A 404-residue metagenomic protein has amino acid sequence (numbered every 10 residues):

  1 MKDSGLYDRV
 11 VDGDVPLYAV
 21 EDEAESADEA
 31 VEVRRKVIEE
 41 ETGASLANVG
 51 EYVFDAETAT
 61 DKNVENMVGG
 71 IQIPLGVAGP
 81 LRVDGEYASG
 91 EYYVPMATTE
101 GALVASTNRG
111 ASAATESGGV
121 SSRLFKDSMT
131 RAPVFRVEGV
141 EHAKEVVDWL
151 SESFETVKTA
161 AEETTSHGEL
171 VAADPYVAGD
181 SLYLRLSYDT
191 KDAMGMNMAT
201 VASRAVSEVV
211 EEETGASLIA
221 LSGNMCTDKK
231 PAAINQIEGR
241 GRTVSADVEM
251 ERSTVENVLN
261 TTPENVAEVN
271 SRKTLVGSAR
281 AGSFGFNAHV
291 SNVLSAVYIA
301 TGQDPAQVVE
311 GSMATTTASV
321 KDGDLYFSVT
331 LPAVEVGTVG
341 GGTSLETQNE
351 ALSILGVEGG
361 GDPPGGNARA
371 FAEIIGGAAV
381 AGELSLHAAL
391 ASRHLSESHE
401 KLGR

Functional and structural regions predicted by a protein language model:
M1-Y92, G403: Acidic/polar, glycine-rich intrinsically disordered N-terminal extensions of enzymes
A24, G50-F54, M67-V68, V147 (+8 more regions): Hydrophobic alpha-helical scaffolding
N48-V49, T164-P175, E213-N224, V266-N270 (+4 more regions): Flexible, glycine/charged-enriched surface loops at secondary-structure junctions
G69-A105, T190-A199, S278-G302, A378-A391: Conserved phosphate/anionic-ligand binding catalytic regions in large, soluble enzymes, centered on
I71, G76-V177, L184: Small-residue-rich
E100, G139-H142, Y188-M194, E335: A generic structural motif
D192-T343: Glycine-rich anion/phosphate-binding loop at the beta-strand->alpha-helix junction
Y326-R404: Internal helix-turn-beta structural module
